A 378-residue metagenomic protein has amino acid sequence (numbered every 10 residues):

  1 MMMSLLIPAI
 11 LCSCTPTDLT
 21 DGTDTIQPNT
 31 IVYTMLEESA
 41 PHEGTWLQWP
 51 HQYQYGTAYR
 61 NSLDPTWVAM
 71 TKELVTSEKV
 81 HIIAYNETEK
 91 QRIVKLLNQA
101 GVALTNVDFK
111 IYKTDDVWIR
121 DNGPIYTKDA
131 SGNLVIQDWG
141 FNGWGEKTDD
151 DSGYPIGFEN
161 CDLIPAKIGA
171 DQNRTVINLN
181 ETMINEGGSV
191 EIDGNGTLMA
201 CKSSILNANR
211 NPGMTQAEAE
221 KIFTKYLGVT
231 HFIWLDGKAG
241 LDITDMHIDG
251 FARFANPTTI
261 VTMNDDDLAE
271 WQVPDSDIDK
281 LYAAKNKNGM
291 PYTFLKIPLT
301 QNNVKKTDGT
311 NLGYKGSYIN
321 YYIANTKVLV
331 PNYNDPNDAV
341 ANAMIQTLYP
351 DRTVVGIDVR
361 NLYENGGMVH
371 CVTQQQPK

Functional and structural regions predicted by a protein language model:
M1-A9: Sec-dependent N-terminal signal peptides
P8-T30: Bacterial Sec-dependent N-terminal signal peptides
D24-K378: The feature marks the mature, well-folded catalytic cores of soluble enzymes
